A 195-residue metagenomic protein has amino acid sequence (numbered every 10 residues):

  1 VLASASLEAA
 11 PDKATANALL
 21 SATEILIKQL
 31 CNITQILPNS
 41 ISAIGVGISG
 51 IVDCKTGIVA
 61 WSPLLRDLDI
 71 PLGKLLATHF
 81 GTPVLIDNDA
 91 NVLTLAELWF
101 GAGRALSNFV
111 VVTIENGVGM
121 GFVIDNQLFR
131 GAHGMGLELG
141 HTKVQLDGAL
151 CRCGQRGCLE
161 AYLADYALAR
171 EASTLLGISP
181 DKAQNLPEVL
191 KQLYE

Functional and structural regions predicted by a protein language model:
V1-A3, V111-I124: Gly/Thr-rich phosphate-binding beta-strand-loop-beta motif of the actin/hexokinase/Hsp70
L2, A60, F129-R130: Generic structural signal for well-ordered beta-strand positions
A5-T34, P38-I44, G50-N108: Glycine-rich phosphate-binding loop and adjoining helix at the ATP-binding site of ATP-dependent phosphoryl-transfer
I48-G50, E115-V118, G157: Glycine-rich beta-alpha junction loops
G121-D125, F129-G131, V144-Q145: Short beta-strand-to-turn element immediately C-terminal to the catalytic PLP-Schiff-base lysine in fold type I
E138-C151: Immediate flanking context of iron-sulfur cluster ligation sites
C151-C153, C158: Short cysteine clusters
L159-E195: A mobile "lid/hinge" subdomain adjacent to the ATP/sugar-phosphate binding pocket shared across diverse ATP-dependent
